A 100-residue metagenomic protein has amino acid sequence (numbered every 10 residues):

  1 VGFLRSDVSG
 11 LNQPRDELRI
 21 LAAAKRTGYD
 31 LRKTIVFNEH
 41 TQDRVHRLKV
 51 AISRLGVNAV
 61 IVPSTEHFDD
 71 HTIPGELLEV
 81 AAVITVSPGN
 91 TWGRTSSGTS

Functional and structural regions predicted by a protein language model:
V1-S100: Short, structured surface patches at the beginning of a domain
